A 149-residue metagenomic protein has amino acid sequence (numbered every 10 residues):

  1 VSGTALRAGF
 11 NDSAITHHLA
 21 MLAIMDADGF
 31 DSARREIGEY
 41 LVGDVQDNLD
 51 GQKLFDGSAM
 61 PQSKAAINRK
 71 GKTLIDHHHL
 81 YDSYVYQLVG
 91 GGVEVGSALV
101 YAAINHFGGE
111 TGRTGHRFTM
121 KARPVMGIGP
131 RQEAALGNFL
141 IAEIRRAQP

Functional and structural regions predicted by a protein language model:
V1-P149: Short, Lys/Arg-rich flexible segments
